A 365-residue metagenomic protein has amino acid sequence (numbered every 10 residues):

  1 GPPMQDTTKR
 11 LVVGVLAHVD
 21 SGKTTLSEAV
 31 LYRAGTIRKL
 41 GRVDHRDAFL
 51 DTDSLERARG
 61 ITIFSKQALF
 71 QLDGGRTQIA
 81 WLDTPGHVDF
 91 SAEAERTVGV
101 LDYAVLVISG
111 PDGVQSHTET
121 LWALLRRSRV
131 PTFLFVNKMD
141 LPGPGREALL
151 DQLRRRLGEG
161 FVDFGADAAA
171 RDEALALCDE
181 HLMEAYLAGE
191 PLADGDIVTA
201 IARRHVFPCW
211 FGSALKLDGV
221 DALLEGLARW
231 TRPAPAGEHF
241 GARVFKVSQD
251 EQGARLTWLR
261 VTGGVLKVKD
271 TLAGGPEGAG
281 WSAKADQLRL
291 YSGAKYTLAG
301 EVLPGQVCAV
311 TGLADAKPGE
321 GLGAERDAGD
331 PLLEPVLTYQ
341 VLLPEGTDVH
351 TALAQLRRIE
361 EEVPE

Functional and structural regions predicted by a protein language model:
P2-S21, K39-L40, G110-E251, T271-L272 (+1 more regions): P-loop NTPase catalytic nucleotide-binding module
P3-I108, V114, R129, R155-L157 (+3 more regions): P-loop NTPase switch module centered on the Walker A-proximal segment
Q5-D6, T36-H45, L50-S65, F90 (+8 more regions): Active-site phosphate-binding and catalytic loops of NTP-dependent enzymes
V15-A17, Q67, L72, D83 (+9 more regions): Flexible glycine-/small-residue-rich
D20, L26, G60, W81-D83 (+10 more regions): Residue-level signature of catalytic and energy-coupling elements of molecular machines, predominantly ATP/GTP-dependent
G160-D167, R171-A176, G323-T338, L342: Short, exposed interaction patches on small structured surface elements
W230-R232, G237-Y339, L353: Conserved nucleotide-binding/hydrolysis modules and their immediate coupling elements across P-loop/ASCE NTPase motors
G346-E361: Short amphipathic alpha-helix segments
